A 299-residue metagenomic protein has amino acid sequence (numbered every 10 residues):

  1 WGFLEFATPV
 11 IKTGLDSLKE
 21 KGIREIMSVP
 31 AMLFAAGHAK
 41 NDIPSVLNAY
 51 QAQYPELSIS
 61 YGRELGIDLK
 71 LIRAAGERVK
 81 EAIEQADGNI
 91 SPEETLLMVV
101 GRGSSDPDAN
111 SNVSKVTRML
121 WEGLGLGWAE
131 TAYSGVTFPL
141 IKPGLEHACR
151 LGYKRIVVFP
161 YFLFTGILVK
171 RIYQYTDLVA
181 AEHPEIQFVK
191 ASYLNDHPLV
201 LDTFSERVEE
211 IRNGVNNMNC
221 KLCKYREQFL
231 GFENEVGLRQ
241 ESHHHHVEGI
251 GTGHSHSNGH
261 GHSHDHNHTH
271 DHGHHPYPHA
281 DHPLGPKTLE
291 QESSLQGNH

Functional and structural regions predicted by a protein language model:
W1-H299: Active-site-proximal alpha-helix that buttresses catalytic centers in soluble enzyme cores
